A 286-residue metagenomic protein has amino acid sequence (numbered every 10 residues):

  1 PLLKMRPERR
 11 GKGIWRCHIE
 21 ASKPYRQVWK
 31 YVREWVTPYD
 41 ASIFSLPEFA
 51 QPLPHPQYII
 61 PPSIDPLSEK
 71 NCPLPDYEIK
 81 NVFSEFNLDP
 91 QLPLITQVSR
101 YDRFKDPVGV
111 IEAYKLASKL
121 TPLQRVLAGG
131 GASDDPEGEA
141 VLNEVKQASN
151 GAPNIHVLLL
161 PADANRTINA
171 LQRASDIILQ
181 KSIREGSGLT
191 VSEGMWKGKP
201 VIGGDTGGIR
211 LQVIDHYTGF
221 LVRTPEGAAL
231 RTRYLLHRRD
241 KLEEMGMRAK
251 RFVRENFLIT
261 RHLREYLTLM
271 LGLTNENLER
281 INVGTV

Functional and structural regions predicted by a protein language model:
F83-K105, I111, R125-V126: Conserved donor-binding/catalytic core segment of Leloir-type glycosyltransferases
G129-S133, E137-A170: Nucleotide-activated donor-binding/catalytic signature segment of Leloir-type glycosyltransferases, i.e., the conserved
N169, S192-W196, R210-L211, Y217: Short alpha-helical segment that forms part of, or immediately flanks, the ligand-binding pocket in carbohydrate-active
D176, G198, D205: A short alpha->beta transition loop at the rim of the catalytic pocket in nucleotide-sugar-dependent
I183: Aromatic "clamp/platform" in nucleotide-sugar-dependent glycosyltransferases that forms part of the donor/acceptor
P200-G203, V213, L221: Short hydrophobic beta-strand element within catalytic cores of glycosyltransferases and related nucleotide-activated
D215-E226, Y234-R239: Conserved acidic donor-binding segment of nucleotide-sugar-dependent glycosyltransferases
Y234, K241-N256, H262-T268, G272: A short, well-ordered alpha-helix in the C-terminal region of glycosyltransferases
